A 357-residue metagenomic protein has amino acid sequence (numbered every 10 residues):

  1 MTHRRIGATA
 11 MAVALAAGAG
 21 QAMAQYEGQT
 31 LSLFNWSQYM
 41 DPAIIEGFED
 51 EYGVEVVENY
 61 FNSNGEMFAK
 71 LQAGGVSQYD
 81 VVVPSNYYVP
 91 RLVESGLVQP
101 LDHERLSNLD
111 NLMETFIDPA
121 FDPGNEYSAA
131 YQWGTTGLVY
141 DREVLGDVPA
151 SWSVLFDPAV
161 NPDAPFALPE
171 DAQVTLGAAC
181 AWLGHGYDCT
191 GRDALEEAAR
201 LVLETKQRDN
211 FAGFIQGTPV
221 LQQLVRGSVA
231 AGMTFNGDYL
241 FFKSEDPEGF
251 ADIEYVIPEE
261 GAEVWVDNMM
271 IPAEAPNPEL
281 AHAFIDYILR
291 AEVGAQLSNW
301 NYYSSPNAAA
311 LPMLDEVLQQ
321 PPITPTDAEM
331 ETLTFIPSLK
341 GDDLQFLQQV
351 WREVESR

Functional and structural regions predicted by a protein language model:
G18-A24: Sec/Tat signal peptide C-region and signal peptidase I cleavage site
Q25-R91: Early extracytoplasmic/lumenal segment of secretory-pathway proteins
Q78, P84-V225: Extracytoplasmic ligand-binding site segments that recognize negatively charged/polar headgroups
Y88-R91, A231-F250: A ligand-binding cleft/hinge motif common to bilobed small-molecule-binding domains
V139-V144, C180-H185, W265-N277, Q296: A bilobed periplasmic-binding-protein/Venus flytrap-type ligand-binding module shared by bacterial periplasmic
L195-K206, G213, G249-A273: Periplasmic-binding protein-like
Q222, D327-R357: Conserved C-terminal helix/tail region of periplasmic/extracytoplasmic solute-binding proteins
P272-E331: Mature extracytoplasmic/periplasmic domains
